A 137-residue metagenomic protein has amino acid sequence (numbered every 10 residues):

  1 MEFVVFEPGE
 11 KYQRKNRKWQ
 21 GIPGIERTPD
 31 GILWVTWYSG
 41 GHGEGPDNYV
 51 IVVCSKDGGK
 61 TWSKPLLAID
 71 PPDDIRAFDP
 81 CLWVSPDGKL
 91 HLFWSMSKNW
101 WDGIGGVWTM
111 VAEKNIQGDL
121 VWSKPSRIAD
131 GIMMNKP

Functional and structural regions predicted by a protein language model:
M1-P137: Asp-box/BNR beta-propeller blade signature and adjacent active/binding-site loops in extracellular glycan-interacting
